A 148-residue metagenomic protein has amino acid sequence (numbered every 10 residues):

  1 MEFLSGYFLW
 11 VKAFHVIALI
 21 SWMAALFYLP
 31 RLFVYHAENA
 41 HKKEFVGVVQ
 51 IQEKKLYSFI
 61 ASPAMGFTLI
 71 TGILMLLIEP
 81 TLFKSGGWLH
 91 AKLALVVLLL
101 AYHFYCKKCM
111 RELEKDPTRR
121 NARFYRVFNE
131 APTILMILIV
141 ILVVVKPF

Functional and structural regions predicted by a protein language model:
M1-F148: Polytopic transmembrane helical bundles with strong interfacial aromatic enrichment
